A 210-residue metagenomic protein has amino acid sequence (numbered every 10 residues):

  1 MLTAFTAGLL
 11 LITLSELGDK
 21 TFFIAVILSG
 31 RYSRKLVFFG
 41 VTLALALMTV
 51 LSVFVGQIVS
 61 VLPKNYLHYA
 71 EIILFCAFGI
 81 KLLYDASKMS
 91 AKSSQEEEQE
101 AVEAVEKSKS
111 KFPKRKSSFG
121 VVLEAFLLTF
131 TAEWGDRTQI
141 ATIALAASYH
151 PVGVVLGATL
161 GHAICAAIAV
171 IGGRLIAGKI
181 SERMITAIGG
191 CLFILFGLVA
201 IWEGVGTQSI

Functional and structural regions predicted by a protein language model:
M1-L17, F39, E103-T131, V154-L156 (+1 more regions): Small-residue-enriched transmembrane helix starts and helix-helix packing motifs in multi-pass inner-membrane proteins
M1-Y66, A141-T159: Juxtamembrane transmembrane-helix termini in multi-pass membrane transport proteins
T3, S33-E106, G172-L175, I188: Membrane helix-loop-helix hairpins that form the core translocation module of multi-pass transporters
L11, S52, G79-D85, L128 (+2 more regions): Structural signal for membrane-spanning alpha-helices in multi-pass inner-membrane proteins, emphasizing helix cores
T13, L17, A46-L47, I80 (+4 more regions): Hydrophobic/aromatic residues within the transmembrane alpha-helices of Major Facilitator Superfamily
I171-I194: Interfacial loop-to-transmembrane junctions
L198-I210: Juxtamembrane boundary at the C-terminal end of a transmembrane helix
